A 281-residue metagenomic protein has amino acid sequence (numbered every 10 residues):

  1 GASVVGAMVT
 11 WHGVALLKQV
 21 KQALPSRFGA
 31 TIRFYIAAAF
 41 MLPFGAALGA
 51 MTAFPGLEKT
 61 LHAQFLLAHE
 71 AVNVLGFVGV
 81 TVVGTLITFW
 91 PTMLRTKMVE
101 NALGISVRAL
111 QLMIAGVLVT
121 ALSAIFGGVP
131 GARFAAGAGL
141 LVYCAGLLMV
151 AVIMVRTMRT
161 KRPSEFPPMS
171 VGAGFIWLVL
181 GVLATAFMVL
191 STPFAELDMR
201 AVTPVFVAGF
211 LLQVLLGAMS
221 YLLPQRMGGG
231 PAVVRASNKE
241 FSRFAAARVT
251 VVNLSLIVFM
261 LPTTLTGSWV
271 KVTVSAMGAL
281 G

Functional and structural regions predicted by a protein language model:
G1-G281: Hydrophobic alpha-helical transmembrane segments of multi-pass integral membrane proteins
